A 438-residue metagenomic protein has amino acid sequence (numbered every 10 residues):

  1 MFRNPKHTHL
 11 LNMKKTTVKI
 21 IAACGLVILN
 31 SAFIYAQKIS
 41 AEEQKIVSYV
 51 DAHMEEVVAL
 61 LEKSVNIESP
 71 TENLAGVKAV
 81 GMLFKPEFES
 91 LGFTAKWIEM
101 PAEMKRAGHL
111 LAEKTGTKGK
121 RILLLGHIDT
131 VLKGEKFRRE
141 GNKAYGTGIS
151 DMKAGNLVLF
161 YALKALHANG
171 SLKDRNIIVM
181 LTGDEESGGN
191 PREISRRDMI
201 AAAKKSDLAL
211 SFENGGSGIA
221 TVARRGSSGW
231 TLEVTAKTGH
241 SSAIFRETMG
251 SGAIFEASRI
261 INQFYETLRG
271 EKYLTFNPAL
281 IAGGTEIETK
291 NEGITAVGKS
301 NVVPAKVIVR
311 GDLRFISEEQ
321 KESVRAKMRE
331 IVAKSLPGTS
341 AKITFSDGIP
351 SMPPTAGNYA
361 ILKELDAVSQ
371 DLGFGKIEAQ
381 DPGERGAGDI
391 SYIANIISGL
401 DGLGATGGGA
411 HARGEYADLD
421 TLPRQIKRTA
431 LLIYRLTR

Functional and structural regions predicted by a protein language model:
K6-A22: Bacterial N-terminal signal peptides that target proteins for export
I21-S31: Bacterial N-terminal signal peptides
A32-A36: Sec/Tat signal peptide C-region and signal peptidase I cleavage site
Q37-A41, K45, T231, T235-R438: Metal-dependent amide/peptide-bond hydrolase catalytic core, centered on the "pita-bread" metallohydrolase fold
Q37-T147, L166-K173: Acidic/His- and Gly-rich active-site-bordering loop/insert found across diverse amide/peptide-bond hydrolases
E62-S69, K85, E89-F93, K164 (+5 more regions): Sec-exported extracytoplasmic/periplasmic mature domains
E140-D151, K376-Q380, A412-R413: Short pre-catalytic strand/loop immediately N-terminal to key active-site residues, enriched for Gly-Thr
M152-S227, E286-K290, T437-R438: Acidic/histidine-rich catalytic neighborhood of metal-dependent amide-processing enzymes
